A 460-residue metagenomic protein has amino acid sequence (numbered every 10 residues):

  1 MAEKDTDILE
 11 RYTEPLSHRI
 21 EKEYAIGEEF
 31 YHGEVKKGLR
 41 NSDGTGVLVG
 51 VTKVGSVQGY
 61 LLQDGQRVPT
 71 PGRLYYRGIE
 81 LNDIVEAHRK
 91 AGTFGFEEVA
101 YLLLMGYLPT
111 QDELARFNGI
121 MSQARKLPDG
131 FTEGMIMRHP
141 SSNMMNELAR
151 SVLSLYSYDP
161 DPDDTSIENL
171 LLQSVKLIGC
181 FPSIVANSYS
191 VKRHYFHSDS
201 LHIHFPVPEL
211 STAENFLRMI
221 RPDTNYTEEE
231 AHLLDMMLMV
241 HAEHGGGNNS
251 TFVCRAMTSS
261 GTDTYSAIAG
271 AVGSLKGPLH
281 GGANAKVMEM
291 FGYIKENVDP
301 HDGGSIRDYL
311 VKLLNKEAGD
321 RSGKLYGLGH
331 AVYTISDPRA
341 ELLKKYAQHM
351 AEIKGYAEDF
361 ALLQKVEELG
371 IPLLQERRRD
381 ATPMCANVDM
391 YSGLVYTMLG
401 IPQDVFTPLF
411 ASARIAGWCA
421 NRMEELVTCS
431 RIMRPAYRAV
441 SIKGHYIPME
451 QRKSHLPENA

Functional and structural regions predicted by a protein language model:
M1-A460: Non-transmembrane, aqueous-exposed alpha-helical and coiled segments at domain scale
